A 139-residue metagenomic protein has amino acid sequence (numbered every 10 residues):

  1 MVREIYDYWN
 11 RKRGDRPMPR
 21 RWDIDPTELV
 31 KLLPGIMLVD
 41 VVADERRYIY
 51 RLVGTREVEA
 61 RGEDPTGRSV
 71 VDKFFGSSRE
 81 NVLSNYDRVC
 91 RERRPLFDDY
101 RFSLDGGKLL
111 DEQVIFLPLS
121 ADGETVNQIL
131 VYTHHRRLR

Functional and structural regions predicted by a protein language model:
M1-F74, E80-R139: Intrinsically disordered, low-complexity terminal regulatory regions
